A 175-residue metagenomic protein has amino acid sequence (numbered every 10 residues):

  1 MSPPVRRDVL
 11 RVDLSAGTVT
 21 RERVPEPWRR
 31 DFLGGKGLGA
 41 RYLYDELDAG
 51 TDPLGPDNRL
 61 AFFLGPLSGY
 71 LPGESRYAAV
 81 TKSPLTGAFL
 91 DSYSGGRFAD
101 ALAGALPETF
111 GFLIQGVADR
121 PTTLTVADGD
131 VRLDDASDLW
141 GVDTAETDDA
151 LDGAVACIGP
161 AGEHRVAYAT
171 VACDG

Functional and structural regions predicted by a protein language model:
M1, G35, L54, T86-S94 (+1 more regions): Catalytic cores of large soluble enzymes that bind and process phosphate-bearing ligands
M1-R41, D45, F63: N-terminal basic/disordered segments at the start of proteins
D8, N58-L60, A154: A generic secondary-structure signal marking the coil-to-beta-strand transition
T20, Y70-G73, R165-A167: Short helix/loop capping segments that flank catalytic or ligand/cofactor-binding pockets
A40-E74: Conserved oxyanion/phosphate-binding beta-strand-loop segments in alpha/beta enzyme cores
A61-F63, A78, L113, A156: Short, conserved beta-strand segments within well-ordered enzyme catalytic domains that often line or immediately flank
G69-F112, C173-D174: Internal mixed beta-strand/loop scaffold within catalytic domains of large alpha/beta enzymes
A99-G175: Active-site cavity-forming subdomains of large catalytic enzyme subunits
